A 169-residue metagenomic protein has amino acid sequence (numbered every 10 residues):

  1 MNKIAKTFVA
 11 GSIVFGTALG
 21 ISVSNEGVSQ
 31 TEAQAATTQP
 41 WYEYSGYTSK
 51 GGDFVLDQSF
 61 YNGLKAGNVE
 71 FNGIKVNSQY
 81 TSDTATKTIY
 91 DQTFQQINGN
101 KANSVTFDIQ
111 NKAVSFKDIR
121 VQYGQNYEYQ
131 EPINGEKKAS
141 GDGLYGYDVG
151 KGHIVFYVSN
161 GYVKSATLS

Functional and structural regions predicted by a protein language model:
M1-S12, L19-G20: Bacterial N-terminal signal peptides that target proteins for export
A18-Y127: Short helix/turn-capping signatures at newly exposed starts of structured segments
E26, Q96-N98, K138, Y147 (+1 more regions): Sterically constrained small-residue positions within well-ordered secondary structures of folded domains
A102-S104, A139-G146: Short, hydrophobic/aromatic-rich segments at coil-to-beta transitions
I109-N111, Y123, I133-N134, V149-K151 (+1 more regions): A mature extracytoplasmic/lumenal domain signature
I119, Q130-G141: Acidic, glycine-rich flexible loop segments
L144-G161, S165-S169: Short, exposed beta-strand-loop hairpins at the edges of beta-sheets in extracellular/periplasmic proteins
